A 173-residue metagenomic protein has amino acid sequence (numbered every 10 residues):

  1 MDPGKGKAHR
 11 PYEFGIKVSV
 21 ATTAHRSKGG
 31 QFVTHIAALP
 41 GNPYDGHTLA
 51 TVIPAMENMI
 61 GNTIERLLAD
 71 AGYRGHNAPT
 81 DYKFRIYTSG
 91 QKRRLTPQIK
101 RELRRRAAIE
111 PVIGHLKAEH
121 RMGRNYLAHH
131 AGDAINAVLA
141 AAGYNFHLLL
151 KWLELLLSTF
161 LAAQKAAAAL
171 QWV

Functional and structural regions predicted by a protein language model:
M1-E65, A71, A78, G143: Polybasic low-complexity intrinsically disordered regions
T23, V52-M59, V112-H115, E119 (+2 more regions): Generic, well-ordered alpha-helical scaffold segments in large soluble proteins
G61-I135: Helix-centered, glycine/charged polyanion-binding patches within enzymatic domains that contact phosphate-containing
E119, G123-L127, L148-V173: A short, flexible helix-boundary coil/loop motif
I135, Y144-N145: Terminal low-complexity, poorly structured segments
